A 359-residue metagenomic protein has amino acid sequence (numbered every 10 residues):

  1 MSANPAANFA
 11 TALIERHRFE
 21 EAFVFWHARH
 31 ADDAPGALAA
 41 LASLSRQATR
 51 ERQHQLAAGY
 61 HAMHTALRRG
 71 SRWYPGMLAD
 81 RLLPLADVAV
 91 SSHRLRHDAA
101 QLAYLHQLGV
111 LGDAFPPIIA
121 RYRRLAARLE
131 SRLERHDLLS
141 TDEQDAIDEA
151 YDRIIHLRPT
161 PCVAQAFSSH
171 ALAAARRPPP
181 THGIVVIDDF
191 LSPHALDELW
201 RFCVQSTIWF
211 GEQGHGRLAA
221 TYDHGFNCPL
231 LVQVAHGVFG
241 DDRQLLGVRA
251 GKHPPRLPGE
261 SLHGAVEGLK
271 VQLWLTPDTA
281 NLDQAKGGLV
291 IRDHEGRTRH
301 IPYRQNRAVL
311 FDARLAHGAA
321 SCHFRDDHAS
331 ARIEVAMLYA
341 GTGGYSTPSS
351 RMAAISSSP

Functional and structural regions predicted by a protein language model:
M1-S2, P359: Membrane-proximal basic amphipathic "stem/tether" segments
S2-A3, F9-E15, F19-P180: Fe(II)/2-oxoglutarate
A10, I14, S45, V186-D188 (+3 more regions): A general secondary-structure boundary signal
R52, T65-R68, A195, T207-F210 (+4 more regions): A generic secondary-structure signal for well-formed alpha-helical elements
A62-M63, V204-Q205, V290: Amphipathic alpha-helical scaffolding segments
Q144-D152, V234, G296-I301: A broad, low-specificity signal for short, low-complexity segments enriched in glycine/proline and polar/charged
I155-G247, H253-L257: Non-heme Fe(II)/2-oxoglutarate
G240-P359: Catalytic core of non-heme Fe(II) oxygenases with the double-stranded beta-helix
